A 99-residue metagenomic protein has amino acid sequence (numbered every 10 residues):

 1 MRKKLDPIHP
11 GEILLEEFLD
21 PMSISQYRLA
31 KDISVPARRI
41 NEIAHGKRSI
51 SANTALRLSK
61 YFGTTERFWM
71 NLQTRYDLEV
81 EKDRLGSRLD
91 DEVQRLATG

Functional and structural regions predicted by a protein language model:
M1-I24, N71: A short, Lys/Arg-rich alpha-helix, primarily the initiator
L5-P7, K60, E66-F68: Peripheral/terminal regions associated with large enzymatic or DNA-binding modules
L19, A30, S59: The alpha-helix within a helix-turn-helix
I24-E42: Short alpha-helical DNA-recognition segment
P36, K47, F62, Q73-Y76: The DNA-recognition helices of helix-turn-helix-type DNA-binding domains
K47-K60: Short, basic-rich loop-to-helix N-cap that marks the start of a DNA-contacting helix
M70-G99: Short, charged recognition helix plus adjacent turn of helix-turn-helix-like nucleic-acid-binding domains
